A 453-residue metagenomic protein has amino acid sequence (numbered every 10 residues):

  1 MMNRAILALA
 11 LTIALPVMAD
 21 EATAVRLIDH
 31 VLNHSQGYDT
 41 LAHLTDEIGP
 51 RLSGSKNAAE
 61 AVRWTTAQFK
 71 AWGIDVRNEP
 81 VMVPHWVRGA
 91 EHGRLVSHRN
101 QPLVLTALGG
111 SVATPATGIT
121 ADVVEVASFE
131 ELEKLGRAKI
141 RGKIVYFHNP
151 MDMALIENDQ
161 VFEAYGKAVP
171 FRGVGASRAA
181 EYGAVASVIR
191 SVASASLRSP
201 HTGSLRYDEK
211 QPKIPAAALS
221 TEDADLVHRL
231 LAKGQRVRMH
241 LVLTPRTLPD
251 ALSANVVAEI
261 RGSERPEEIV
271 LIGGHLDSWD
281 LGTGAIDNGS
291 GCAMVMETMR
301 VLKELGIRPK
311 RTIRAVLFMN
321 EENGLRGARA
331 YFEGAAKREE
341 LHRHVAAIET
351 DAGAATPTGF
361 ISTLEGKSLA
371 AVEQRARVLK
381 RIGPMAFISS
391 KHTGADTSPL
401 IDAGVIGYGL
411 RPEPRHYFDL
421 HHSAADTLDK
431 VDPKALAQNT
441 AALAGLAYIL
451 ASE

Functional and structural regions predicted by a protein language model:
A14-A19: N-terminal signal peptide c-region/cleavage motif recognized by signal peptidases
E21-A24, S97-H98, V104-R137, L205-A285 (+1 more regions): Soluble metallo-hydrolase cores and metallopeptidase-like ectodomains found primarily in the secretory/periplasmic
E21-S55, V81, A90, S199-S204 (+3 more regions): N-terminal capping segment at the start of a domain
R26, A42, D46-E157: Noncatalytic luminal/extracellular "stalk/propeptide" segments of secretory-pathway proteins
S55, T106-P215, T283, G383-A386: Extracellular/luminal Protease-associated
F69, F171, V256, E268 (+2 more regions): Alpha-helical metal-binding/catalytic segments enriched in His/Glu/Asp
N100, A116, A121, I214-L219 (+4 more regions): Metal-dependent peptidase/peptidase-like ectodomains
R300, E304, F418-E453: His/Asp/Glu-rich mid-to-C-terminal helical/loop segments that flank catalytic regions of hydrolases
